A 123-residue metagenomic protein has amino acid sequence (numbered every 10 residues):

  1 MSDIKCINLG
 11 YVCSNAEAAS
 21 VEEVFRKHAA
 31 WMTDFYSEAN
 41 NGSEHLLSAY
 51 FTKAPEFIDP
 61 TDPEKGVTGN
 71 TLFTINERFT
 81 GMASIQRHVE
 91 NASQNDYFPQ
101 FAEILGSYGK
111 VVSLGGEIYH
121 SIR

Functional and structural regions predicted by a protein language model:
M1-N91, S107-R123: Short S/T/G/P-rich N-terminal loop/turn motif that feeds into the first structured element of a domain
S84-R87, D96-Q100: Substrate-binding/catalytic groove segments of enzymes that remodel or degrade extracellular structural polymers
Y97, A102-L105, Y119: Loop-helix junctions at membrane interfaces
